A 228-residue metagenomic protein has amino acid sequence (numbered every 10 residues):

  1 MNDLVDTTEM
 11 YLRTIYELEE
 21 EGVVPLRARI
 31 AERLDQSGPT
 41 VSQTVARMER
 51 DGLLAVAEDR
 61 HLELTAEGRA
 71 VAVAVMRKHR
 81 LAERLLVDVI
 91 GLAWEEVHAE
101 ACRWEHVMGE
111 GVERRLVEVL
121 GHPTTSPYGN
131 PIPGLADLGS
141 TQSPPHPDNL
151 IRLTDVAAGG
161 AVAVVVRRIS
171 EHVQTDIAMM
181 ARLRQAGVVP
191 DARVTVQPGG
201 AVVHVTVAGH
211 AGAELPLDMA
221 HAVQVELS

Functional and structural regions predicted by a protein language model:
M1-D35: Extreme N-terminal segment that seeds HTH/winged-HTH DNA-binding domains in transcriptional regulators
Y11, I30, V41-D51, D191: Basic amphipathic alpha-helical segments that dock to polyanions
R27, V45, E83: Helix-turn-helix DNA-binding elements, focusing on the entry/boundary residues of the two helices that contact DNA
P39, E95: Key DNA-contact positions within bacterial/archaeal DNA-binding proteins
E49-D59: A short, conserved structural fragment
R60-H79: Basic, amphipathic "hinge/linker" alpha-helix immediately C-terminal to the N-terminal HTH DNA-binding motif
H106-M219: Mid-protein regulatory/catalytic core that forms ligand/cofactor-binding pockets and protein-protein interaction
